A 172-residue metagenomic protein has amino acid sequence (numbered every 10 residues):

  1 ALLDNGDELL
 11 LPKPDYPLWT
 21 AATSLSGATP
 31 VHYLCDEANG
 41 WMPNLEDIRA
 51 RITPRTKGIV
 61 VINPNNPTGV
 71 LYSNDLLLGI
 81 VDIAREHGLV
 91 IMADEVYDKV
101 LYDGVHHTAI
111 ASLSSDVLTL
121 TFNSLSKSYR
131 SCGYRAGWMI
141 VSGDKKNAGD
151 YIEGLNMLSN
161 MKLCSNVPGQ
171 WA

Functional and structural regions predicted by a protein language model:
A1, L11-A28: Substrate-binding/gating loop at the entrance of the active-site cleft, primarily in PLP-dependent aminotransferase-like
A1-E8, G143: Phosphate-binding glycine-rich loop
P14, E95-Y97, S124-L125: Short strand-turn motif at the edge of the Rossmann-like AdoMet-binding core
S26, E86-H87, V117: Helix C-cap/helix->beta junction micro-motif
V31, D36-V105: Active-site phosphate-binding strand-loop segment of PLP-dependent enzymes
S112-A172: Conserved core segment of the aminotransferase class I/II
